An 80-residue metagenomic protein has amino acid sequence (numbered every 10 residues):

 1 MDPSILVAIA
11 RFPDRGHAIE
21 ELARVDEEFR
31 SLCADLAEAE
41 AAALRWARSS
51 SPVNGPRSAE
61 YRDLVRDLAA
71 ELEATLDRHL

Functional and structural regions predicted by a protein language model:
M1-L80: Extended, charge-rich alpha-helical interface modules
